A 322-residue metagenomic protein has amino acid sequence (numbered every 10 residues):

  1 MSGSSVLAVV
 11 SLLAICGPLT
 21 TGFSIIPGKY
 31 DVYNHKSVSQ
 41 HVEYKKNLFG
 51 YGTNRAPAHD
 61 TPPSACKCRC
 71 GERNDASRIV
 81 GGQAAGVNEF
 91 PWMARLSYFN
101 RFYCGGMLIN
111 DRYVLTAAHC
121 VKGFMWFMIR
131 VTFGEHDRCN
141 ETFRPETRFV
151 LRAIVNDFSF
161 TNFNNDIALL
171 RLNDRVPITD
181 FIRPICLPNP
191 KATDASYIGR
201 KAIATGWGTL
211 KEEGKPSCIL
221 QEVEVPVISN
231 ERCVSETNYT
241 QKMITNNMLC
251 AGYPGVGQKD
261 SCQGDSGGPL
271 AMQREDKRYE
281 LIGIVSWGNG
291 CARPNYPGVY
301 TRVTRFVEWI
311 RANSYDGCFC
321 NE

Functional and structural regions predicted by a protein language model:
S2-E322: Extracellular "complement/coagulation-type" protease architecture
